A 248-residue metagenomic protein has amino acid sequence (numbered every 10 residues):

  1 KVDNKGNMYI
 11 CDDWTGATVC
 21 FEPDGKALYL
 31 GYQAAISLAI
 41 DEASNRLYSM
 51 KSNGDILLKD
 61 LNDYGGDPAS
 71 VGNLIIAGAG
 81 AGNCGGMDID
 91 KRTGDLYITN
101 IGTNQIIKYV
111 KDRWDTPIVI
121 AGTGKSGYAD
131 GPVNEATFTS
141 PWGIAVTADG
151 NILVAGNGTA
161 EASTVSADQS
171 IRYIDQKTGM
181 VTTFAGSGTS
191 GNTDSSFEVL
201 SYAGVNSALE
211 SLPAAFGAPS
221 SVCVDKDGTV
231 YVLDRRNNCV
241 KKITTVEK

Functional and structural regions predicted by a protein language model:
V2-K5, I40-S44, I89-T93, V146-D149 (+1 more regions): Residue-level detector of Asp-centered blade-edge/turn motifs that repeat once per structural unit in beta-propeller
N7-I10, R46-S49, D95-I98, N151-V154 (+2 more regions): Conserved beta-propeller blade signature
D13, E22-P23, E42, L61 (+4 more regions): Inter-blade boundary loops/turns of WD-repeat beta-propellers
D13-W14, K51-S52, L61, I101-G102 (+3 more regions): Short loop/turn segments immediately following the C-termini of beta-strands
W14, D24-I36, N62-G85, R113-S140 (+4 more regions): Gly/Pro-rich loop segments of beta-rich domains
G16-C20, D55-L57, N104-K108, Q169-Y173 (+2 more regions): A short loop-to-beta-strand structural motif that recurs across blades of beta-propeller domains
A218-K248: Blade-level signature of beta-propeller repeat domains, shared across WD40, Kelch, NHL, RCC1 and BNR/Asp-box propellers
